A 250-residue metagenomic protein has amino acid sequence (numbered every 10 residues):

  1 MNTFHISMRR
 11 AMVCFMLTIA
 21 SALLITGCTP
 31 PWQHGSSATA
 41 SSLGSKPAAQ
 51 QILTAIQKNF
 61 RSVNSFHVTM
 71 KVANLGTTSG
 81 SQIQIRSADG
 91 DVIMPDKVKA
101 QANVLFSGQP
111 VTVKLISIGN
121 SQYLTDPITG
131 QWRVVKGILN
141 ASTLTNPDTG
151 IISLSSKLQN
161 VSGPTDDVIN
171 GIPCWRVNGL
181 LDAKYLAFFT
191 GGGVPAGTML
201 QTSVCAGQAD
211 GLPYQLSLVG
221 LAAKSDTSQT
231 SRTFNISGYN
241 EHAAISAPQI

Functional and structural regions predicted by a protein language model:
N2-T18, L23-D91, K97, E241-I250: N-terminal leader/targeting segments and the immediate start of mature chains
Q51-K58, S87-M94, L115, G119 (+2 more regions): Extended lipid/amphipathic-ligand handling interfaces
S62-T69, M94-Q101, G171-N178, L212-L216: Short, hydrophobic/aromatic-rich segments at coil-to-beta transitions
N64-F66, R86, V111, I118-N120 (+3 more regions): Envelope-exposed proteins and targeting segments
M70-L75, A102-L105, D126-I128, S217-A222: Beta-turn initiation residues at beta-strand->coil junctions
S87-G150: An acidic-aromatic
T125-F188, V194: Flexible, processing/modification-adjacent segments and terminal tails in exported/periplasmic/extracellular proteins
W175-I250: Gly/Pro-enriched, hydrophobic low-complexity segments that function as extracytoplasmic propeptides/linkers
